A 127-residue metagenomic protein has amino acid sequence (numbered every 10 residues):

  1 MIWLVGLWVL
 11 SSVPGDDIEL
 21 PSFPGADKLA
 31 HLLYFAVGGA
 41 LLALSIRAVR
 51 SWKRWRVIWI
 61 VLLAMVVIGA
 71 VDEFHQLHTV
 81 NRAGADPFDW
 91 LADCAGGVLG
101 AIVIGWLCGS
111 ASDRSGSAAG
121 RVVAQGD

Functional and structural regions predicted by a protein language model:
M1-D127: Bulky hydrophobic segments
